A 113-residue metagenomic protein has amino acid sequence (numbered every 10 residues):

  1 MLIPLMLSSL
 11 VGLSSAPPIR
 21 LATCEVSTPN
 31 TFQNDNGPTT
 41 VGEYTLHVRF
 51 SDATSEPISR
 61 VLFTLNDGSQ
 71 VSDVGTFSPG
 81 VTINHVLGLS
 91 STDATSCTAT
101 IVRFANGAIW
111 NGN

Functional and structural regions predicted by a protein language model:
M1-G12: Hydrophobic alpha-helical targeting segments used for export or membrane insertion
P17, Q70, V74, S78-P79 (+1 more regions): Terminal connector regions
P17-L62: Short, surface-exposed binding/anchoring microloops in extracellular/periplasmic proteins
T64-Q70: Change "in extracellular beta-sheet-rich domains … of secreted and cell-surface proteins" to "in beta-sheet-rich domains
